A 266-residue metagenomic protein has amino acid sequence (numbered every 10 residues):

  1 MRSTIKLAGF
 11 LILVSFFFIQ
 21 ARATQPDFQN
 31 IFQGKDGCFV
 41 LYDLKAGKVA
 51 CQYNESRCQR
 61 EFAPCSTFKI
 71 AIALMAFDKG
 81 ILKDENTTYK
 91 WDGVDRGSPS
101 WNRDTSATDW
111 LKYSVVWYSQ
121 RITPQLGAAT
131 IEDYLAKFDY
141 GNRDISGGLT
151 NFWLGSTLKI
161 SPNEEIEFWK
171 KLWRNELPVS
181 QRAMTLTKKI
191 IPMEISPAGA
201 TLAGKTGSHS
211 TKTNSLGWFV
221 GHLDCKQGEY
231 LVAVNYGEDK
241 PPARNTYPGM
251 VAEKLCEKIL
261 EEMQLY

Functional and structural regions predicted by a protein language model:
M1-G9: Bacterial N-terminal signal peptides that target proteins for export
A8-F16: Bacterial N-terminal signal peptides
I19-A63: Beta-lactamase-like hydrolase cores
T24-I31, P124-A129, R174-A200, G204-Y266: Structured C-terminal helix/loop/strand segments within mature extracytoplasmic catalytic/sensor domains
E61-E85, W110, V232: Active-site SXXK
D78-G93, V179-M184: Short, well-structured active-site flanking segments
T87-R103, D109, V115, L126-G127 (+1 more regions): Acidic helix-start/capping segments at beta-turn-to-alpha-helix junctions
P99, S106-A107, S119-W169: Mid-domain, small-residue-enriched loop/turn segments at the edges of structured enzyme/sensor domains
